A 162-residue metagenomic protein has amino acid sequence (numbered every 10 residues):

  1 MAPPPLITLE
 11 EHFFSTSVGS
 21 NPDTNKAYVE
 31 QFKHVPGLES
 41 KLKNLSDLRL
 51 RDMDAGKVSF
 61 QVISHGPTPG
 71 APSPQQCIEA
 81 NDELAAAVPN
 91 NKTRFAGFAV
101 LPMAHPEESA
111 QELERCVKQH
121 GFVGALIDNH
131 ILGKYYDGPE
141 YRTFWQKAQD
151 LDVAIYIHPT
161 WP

Functional and structural regions predicted by a protein language model:
M1-P162: Helix-coil boundary/capping segments in enzymes
